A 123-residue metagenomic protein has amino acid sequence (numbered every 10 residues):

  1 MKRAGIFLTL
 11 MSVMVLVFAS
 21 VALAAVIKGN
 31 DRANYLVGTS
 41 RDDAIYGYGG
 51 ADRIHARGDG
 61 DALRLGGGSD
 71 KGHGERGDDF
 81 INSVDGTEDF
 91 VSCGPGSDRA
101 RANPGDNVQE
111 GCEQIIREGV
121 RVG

Functional and structural regions predicted by a protein language model:
M1, R76-G77, I115-I116: Low-complexity, intrinsically disordered short segments enriched for Gly/Pro and polybasic residues
M1-L8: Bacterial N-terminal signal peptides that target proteins for export
L8-V17: Bacterial N-terminal signal peptides
F18-V26: Sec/Tat signal peptide C-region and signal peptidase I cleavage site
A25-Y46, A51, R121: Extracytoplasmic low-complexity, Pro/Thr/Ser/Ala/Gly-rich segments that lie immediately after a secretion/anchoring
G29, G38, G47-G49, A56-G58 (+5 more regions): Glycine-centered beta-turn/loop sites at beta-strand termini
S83-G123: Leucine-rich solenoid repeat scaffolds
